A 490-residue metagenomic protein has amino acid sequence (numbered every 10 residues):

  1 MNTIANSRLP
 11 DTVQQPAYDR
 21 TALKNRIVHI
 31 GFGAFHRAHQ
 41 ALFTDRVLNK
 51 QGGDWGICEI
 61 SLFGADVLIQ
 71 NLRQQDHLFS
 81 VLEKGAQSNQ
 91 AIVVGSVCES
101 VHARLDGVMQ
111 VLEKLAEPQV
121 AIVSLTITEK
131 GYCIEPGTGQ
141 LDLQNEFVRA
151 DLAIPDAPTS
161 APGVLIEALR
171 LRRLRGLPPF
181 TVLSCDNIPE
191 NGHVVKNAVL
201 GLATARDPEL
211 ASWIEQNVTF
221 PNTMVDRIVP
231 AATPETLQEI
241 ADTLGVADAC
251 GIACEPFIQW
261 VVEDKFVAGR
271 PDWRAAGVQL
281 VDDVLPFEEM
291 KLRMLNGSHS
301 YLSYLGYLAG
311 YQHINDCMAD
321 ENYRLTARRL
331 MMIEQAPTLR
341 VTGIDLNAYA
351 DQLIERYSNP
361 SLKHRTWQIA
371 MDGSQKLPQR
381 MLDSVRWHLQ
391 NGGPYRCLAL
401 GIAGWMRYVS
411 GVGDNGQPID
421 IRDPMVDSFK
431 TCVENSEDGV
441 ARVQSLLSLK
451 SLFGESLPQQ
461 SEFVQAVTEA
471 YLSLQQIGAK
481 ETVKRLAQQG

Functional and structural regions predicted by a protein language model:
M1-G490: Substrate/ligand-engaging "lid" and interaction regions
